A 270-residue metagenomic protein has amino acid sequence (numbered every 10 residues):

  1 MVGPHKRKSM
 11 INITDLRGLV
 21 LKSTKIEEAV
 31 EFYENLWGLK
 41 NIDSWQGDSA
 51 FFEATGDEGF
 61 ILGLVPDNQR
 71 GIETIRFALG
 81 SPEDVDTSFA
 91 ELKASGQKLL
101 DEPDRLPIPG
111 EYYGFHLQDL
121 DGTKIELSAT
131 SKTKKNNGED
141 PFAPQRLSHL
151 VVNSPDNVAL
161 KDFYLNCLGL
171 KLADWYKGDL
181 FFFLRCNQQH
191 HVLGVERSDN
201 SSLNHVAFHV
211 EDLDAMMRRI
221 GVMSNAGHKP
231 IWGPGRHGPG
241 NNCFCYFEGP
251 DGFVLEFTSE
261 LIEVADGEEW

Functional and structural regions predicted by a protein language model:
V2-E27, I72-F77, T130-V158, K171 (+1 more regions): N-terminal beta-strand motif that seeds the catalytic metal site of vicinal oxygen chelate
V2-K8, A90-A143, F182-F183, A226-W270: Vicinal oxygen chelate
I11-G59, L106, Y113, V152-H191 (+1 more regions): Core segments of cupin and vicinal oxygen chelate
R17, E27, S44-S49, E58-V65 (+7 more regions): A cross-kingdom feature marking solvent-exposed beta-strand/loop segments within repeated, beta-rich binding/scaffold
S23, P82, S154-P155, L213 (+1 more regions): Short alpha-helix boundary/capping motifs
A29-E34, L92, G122, L160 (+4 more regions): Conserved active-site tyrosine of GNAT-family acetyltransferases
K40-E73, T123-S131, D174-N204, H209-L213 (+1 more regions): Conserved short beta-strand elements that form part of the metal-binding/catalytic scaffold of enzyme active sites
V158, F163-C167, K177, D199 (+3 more regions): Double-stranded beta-helix
